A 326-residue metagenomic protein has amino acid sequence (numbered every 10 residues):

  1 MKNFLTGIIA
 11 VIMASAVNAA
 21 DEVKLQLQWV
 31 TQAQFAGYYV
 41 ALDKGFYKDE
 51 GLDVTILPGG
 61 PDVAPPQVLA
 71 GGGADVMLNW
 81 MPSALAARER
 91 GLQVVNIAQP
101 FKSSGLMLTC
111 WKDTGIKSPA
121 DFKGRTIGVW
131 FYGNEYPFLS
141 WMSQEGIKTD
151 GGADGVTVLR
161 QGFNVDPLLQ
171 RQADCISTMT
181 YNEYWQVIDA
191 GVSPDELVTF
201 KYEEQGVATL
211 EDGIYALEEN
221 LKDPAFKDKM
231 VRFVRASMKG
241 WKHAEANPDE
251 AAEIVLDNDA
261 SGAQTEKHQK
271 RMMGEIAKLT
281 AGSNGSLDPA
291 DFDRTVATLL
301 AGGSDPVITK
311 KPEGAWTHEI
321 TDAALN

Functional and structural regions predicted by a protein language model:
K2-A10: Sec-dependent signal peptide recognition, specifically the positively charged N-region followed immediately by
A14-V17: N-terminal signal peptide c-region/cleavage motif recognized by signal peptidases
D21, A86-I97, Q172, Q186-Y202 (+1 more regions): Ligand-binding "clamshell"
E22-G162, P167-Q170, D174-Y181, A208: Short, glycine-/small- and polar/acidic-enriched structural segments that line small-molecule recognition paths
P100-C110, P194-N220, V234, G274-I276 (+2 more regions): Periplasmic-binding protein-like
T149-V156, P194-V198, D223, K227 (+2 more regions): Short, surface-exposed acidic
K222-G303: Secondary-structure end/capping motifs
D293-N326: Conserved C-terminal helix/tail region of periplasmic/extracytoplasmic solute-binding proteins
